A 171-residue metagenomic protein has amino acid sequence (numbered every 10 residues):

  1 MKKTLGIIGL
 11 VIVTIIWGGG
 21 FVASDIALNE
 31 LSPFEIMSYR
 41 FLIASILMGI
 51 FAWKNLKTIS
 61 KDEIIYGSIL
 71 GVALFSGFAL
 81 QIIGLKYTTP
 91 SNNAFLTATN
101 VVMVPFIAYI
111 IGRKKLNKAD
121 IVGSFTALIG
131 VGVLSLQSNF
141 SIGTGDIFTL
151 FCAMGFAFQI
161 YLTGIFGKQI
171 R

Functional and structural regions predicted by a protein language model:
M1-E35, F140-I165: Glycine-/small-residue-enriched transmembrane alpha-helix faces in small-molecule transporters and effluxers
T14, M48-A52, F78-Q81, A108 (+3 more regions): Structural signal for membrane-spanning alpha-helices in multi-pass inner-membrane proteins, emphasizing helix cores
G18, S38, L42-I46, L128-I129 (+1 more regions): Small-residue-rich packing faces within the transmembrane alpha-helices of Major Facilitator Superfamily
G20-F21, G49-T97, V133: Specific transmembrane alpha-helical segments of multi-pass solute transporters/efflux pumps, especially DMT/EamA
A27, I36, R40, G84 (+3 more regions): Hydrophobic/aromatic residues within transmembrane alpha-helices of multi-pass small-molecule transporters
Y39-R40, L70, L96-T99, A119-V122 (+2 more regions): Hydrophobic core positions of alpha-helical segments in small-molecule transporters and transporter systems
L47-L56, N100-V122: C-terminal transmembrane-helix exit sites in multi-pass transporters
M48, S68-L70, L116-L136, C152-F156: Hydrophobic transmembrane alpha-helices of multi-pass small-molecule transport proteins
